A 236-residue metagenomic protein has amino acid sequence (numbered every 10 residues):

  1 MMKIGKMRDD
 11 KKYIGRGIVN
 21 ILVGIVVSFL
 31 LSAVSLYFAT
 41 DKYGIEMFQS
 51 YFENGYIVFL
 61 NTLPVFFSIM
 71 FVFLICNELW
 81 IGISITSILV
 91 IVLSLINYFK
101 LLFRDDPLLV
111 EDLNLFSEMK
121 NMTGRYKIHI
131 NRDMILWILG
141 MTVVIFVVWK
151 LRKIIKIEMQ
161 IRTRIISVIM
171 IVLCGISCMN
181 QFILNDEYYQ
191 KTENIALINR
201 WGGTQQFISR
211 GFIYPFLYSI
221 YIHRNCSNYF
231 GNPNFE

Functional and structural regions predicted by a protein language model:
M1-M2, E236: Short intrinsically disordered, low-complexity coil segments enriched in acidic
M2-G202: Transmembrane and membrane-interface helices of multi-pass, inner-membrane envelope-modifying transferases
I183-E236: Soluble catalytic regions of membrane-associated enzymes that act on cell-envelope and secretory-pathway components
